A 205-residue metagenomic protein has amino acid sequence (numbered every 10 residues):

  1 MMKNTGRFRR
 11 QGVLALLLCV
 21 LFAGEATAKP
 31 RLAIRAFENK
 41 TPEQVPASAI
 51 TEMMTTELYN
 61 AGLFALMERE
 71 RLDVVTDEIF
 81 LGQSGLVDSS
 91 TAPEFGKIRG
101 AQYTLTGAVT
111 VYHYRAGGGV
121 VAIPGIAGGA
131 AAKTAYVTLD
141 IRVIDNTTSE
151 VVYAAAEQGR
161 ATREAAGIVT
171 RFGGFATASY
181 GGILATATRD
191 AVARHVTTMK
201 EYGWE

Functional and structural regions predicted by a protein language model:
M2-L14: Bacterial N-terminal signal peptides that target proteins for export
G12-A23: Bacterial N-terminal signal peptides
G24-L86, E157-Q158, R163, I168-E205: A structural "domain/chain start" motif
K29-R31, A101, T138: A structure-centric signal for secondary-structure junctions around beta-strands
L66-I123: Short, solvent-exposed, polar/charged sequence segments at loop or secondary-structure edges
L86-S89, T134-V137, A185: Amphipathic alpha-helical transducer elements in NTP-driven molecular machines
K97-R99, A135-L139, F175-A178, G182: Outer membrane pore-forming secretion/assembly proteins and partners of Gram-negative envelopes
T106-G167: Amphipathic beta-strand/beta-sheet edge segments enriched in Tyr/Trp
